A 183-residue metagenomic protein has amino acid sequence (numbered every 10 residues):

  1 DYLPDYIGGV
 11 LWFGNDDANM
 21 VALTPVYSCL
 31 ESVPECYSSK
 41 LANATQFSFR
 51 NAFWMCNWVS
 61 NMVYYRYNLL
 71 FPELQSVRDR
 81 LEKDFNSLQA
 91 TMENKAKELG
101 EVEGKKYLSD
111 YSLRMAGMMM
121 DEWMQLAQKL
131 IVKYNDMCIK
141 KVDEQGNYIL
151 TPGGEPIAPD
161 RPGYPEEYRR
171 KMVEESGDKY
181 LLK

Functional and structural regions predicted by a protein language model:
D1-K183: C-terminus-biased signal that marks the final domain/tail of proteins
